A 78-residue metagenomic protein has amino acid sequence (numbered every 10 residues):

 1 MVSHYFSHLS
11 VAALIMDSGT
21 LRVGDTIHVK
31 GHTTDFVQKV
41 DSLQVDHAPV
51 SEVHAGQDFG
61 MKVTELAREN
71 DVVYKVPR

Functional and structural regions predicted by a protein language model:
M1-R78: Beta-strand/loop-dominated core regions that host nucleotide or nucleotide-derived cofactor-binding catalytic loops
